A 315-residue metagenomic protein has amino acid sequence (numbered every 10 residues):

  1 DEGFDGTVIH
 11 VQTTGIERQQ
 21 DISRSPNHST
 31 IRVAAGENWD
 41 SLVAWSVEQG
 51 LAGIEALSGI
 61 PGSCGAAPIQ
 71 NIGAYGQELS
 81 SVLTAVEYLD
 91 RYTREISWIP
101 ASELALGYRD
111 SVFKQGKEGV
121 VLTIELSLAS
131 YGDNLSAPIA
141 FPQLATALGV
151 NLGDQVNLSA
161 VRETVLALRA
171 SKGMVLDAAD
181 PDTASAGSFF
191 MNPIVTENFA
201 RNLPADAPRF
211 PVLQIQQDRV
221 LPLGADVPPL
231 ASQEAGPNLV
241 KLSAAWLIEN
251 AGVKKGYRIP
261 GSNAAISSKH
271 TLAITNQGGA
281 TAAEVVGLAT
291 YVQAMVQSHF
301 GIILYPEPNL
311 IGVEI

Functional and structural regions predicted by a protein language model:
D1-S97: Anion-binding (especially nucleotide phosphate/pyrophosphate-binding) glycine-rich loop and adjoining beta-alpha core
W39, A282-V285: Short alpha-helical patches at coil-to-helix transitions and adjacent helical residues in well-structured domains
I96-A283, H299-I315: Phosphate/pyrophosphate- and phosphate-bearing ligand-binding catalytic cores of soluble enzymes
